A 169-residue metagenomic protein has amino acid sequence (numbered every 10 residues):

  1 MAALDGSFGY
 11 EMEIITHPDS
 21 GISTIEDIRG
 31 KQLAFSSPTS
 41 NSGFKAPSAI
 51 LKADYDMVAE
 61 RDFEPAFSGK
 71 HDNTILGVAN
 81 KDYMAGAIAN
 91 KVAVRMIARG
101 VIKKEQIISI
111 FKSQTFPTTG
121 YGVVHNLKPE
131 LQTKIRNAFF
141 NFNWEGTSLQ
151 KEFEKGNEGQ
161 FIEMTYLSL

Functional and structural regions predicted by a protein language model:
M1-A2: Short beta-strand elements of ligand-binding domains
D5-L76, K91, G159: Bilobed "Venus flytrap"/periplasmic-binding protein-like clamshell domains and structurally analogous long
D5-T16, V101-R136, K151-L169: Periplasmic-binding protein-like
D27-R29, I135-F139: Short amphipathic alpha-helices in soluble, non-transmembrane regions that often serve as interface/regulatory elements
A34-S40, A79-Y83, G122-V124, E158-E163: Second-shell loop/turn segments in exported
S40-S42, F139-E154: Periplasmic-binding protein-like
P47-A53, G77-N80, M84-K104: A ligand-binding cleft/hinge motif common to bilobed small-molecule-binding domains
N73, N80-M84, K91-V92, G122 (+2 more regions): Surface-exposed interaction patches
